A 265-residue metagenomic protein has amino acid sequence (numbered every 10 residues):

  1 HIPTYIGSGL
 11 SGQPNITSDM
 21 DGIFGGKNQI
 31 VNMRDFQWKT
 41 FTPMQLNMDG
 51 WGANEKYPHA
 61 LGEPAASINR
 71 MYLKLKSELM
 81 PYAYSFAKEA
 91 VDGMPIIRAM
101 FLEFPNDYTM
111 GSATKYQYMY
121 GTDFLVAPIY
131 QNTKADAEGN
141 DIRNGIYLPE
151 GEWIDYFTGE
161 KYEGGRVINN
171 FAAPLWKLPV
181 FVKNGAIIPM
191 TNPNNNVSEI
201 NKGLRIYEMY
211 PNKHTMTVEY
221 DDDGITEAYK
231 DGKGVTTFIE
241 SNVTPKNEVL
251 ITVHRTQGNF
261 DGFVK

Functional and structural regions predicted by a protein language model:
H1-K177, K183: Catalytic-domain carbohydrate-binding cleft regions of carbohydrate-active enzymes
K177-K265: Accessory, solvent-exposed terminal regions and/or long lumenal/extracellular loops of proteins
